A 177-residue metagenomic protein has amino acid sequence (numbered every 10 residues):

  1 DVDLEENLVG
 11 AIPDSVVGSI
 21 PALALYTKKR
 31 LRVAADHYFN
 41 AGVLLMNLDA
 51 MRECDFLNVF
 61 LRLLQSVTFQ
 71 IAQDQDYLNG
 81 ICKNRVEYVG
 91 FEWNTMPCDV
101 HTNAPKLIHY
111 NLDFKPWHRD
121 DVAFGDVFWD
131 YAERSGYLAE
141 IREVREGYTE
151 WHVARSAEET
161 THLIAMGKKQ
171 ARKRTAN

Functional and structural regions predicted by a protein language model:
D1, A35-D36, D99: Short secondary-structure boundary/capping segments
D1-K29: Conserved donor-nucleotide/metal-binding helix-loop-beta segment in metal-dependent transferases, i.e., the alpha-helix
L4-E5, H37-A41: Short gly/pro-enriched beta-turn/loop segments at secondary-structure junctions
L23-A35, D49, N58: Short, flexible, basic/aromatic active-site loop/helix in glycosyltransferases
N40-A41, M46-N177: A glycosyltransferase accessory/donor-loop signature
